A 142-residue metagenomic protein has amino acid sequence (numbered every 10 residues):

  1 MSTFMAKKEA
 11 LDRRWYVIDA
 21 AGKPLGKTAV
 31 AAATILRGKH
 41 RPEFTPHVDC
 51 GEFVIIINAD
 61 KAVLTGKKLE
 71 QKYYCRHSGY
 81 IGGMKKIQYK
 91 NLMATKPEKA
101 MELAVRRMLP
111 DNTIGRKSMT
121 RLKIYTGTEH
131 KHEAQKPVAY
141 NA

Functional and structural regions predicted by a protein language model:
M1-L103, L109-T113, K131-A142: Ribosome large-subunit tunnel/peptidyl-transferase-proximal elements
V17-A20, R121-Y125: Phosphate-binding beta-loop-alpha motif at adenosine-nucleotide cofactor sites
G115-S118, L122, T128: C-terminal folded domains that constitute the principal catalytic or ligand-binding module of multi-domain proteins
